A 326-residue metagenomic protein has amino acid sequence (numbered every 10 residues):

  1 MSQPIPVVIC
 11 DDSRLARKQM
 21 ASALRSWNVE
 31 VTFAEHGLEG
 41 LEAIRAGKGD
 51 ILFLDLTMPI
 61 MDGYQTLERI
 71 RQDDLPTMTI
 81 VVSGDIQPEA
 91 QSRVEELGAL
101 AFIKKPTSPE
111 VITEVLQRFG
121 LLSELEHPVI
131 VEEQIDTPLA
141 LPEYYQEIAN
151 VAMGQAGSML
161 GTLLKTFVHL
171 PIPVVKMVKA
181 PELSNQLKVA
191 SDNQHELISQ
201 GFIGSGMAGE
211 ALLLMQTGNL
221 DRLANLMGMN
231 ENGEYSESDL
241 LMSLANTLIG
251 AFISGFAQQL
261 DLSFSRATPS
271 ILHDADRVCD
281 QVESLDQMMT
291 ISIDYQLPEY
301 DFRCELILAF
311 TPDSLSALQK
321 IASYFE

Functional and structural regions predicted by a protein language model:
R14-T32: Two-component/phosphorelay signaling modules centered on CheY-like receiver
F33-E42, G63-T66: Helix N-cap/capping motif at the beta->alpha junctions
K48-F53: Active-site beta3 strand of CheY-like receiver
M58: Receiver (REC) domain active-site loop signature in two-component systems and cognate sites in sensor histidine kinases
Q65, I86-A101, T113-E114: Alpha4 helix (beta4-alpha4-beta5 surface) of REC/receiver domains from two-component response regulators
K105: A Lys-centered signature of the CheY-like receiver
L125, V129-L139, E143-S236, L240-E326: Composition-driven recognition of glycine/serine/threonine/acidic- and proline-rich low-complexity segments and repeats
